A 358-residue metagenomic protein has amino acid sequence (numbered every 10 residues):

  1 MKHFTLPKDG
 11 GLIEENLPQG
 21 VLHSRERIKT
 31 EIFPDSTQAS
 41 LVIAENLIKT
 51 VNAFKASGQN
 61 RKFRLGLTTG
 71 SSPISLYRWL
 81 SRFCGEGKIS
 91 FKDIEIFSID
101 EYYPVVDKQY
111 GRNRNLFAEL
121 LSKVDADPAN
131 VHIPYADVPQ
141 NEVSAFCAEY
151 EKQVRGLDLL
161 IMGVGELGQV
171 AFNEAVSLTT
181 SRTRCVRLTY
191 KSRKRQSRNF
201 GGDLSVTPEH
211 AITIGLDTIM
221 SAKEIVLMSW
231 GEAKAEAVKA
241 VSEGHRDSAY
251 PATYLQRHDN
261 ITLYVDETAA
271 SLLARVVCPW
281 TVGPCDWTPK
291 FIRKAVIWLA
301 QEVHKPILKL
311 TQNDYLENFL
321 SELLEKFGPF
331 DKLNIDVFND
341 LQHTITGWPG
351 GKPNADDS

Functional and structural regions predicted by a protein language model:
M1-R64, Q140, F327, N334-D357: N-terminal glycine-/serine-/threonine-rich phosphate-binding loop
K2, S221-D357: ATP/nucleoside-binding phosphotransfer catalytic cores, i.e., glycine-rich phosphate-binding loops
L12-R27, I89-I161, V282-I307, L324 (+2 more regions): Ligand-binding beta-strand-loop-alpha-helix segment within the catalytic cores of soluble metabolic enzymes
A56-E86: Glycine-rich N-terminal segment of FAD-binding domains in flavoprotein oxidoreductases, spanning the beta-loop-helix
G66-G70, S98, P134-Y135, I161-V164 (+2 more regions): Short beta-strand segments
R78-S90, N113-A118, E174-R184, G244: A glycine- and small-aliphatic-rich helix-loop capping segment at beta-alpha/alpha-beta transitions that lines
V143-A145, V170-S177, S181-T183, A237-V241 (+1 more regions): A short secondary-structure junction signal
A171-I214: Class I SAM-dependent methyltransferase SAM-binding "motif I" and its flanking Rossmann-like core
